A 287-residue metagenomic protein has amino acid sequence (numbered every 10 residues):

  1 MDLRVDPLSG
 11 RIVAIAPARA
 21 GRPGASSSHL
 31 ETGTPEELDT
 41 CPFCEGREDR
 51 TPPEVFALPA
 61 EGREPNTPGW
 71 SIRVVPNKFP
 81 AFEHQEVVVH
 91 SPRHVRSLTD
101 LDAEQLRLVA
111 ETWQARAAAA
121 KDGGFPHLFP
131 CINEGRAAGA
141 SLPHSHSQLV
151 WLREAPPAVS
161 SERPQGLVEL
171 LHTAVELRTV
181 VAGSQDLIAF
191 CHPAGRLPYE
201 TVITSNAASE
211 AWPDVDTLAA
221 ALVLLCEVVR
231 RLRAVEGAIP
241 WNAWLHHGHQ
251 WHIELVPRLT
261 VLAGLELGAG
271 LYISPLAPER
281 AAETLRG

Functional and structural regions predicted by a protein language model:
M1-H144, V150-P213, V229-G287: Active-site microenvironments that recognize anionic phosphate/pyrophosphate groups
A221-L222: Long, histidine/aromatic-enriched segments associated with O2/redox biology
